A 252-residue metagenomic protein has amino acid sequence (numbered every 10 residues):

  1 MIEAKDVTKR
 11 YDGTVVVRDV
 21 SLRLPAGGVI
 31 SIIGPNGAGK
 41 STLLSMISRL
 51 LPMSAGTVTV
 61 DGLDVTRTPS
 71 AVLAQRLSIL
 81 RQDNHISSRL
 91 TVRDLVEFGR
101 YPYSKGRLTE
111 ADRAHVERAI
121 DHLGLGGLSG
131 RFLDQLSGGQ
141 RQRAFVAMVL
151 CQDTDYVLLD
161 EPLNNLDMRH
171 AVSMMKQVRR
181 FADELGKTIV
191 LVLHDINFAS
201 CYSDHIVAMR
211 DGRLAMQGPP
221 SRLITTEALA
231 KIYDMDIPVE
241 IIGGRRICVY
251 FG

Functional and structural regions predicted by a protein language model:
I33-P35: The feature captures the beta-strand-to-loop junction immediately N-terminal to the Walker
S48: Helix-to-loop junction immediately C-terminal to a conserved catalytic motif
G56-D64, L73: Conserved ABC transporter NBD signature motif
E97, E110-L128, D153, L158: Conserved ABC ATPase "signature" region
F132-L136, Q140: Conserved ABC ATPase signature
I232-G252: ABC ATPase nucleotide-binding domains
